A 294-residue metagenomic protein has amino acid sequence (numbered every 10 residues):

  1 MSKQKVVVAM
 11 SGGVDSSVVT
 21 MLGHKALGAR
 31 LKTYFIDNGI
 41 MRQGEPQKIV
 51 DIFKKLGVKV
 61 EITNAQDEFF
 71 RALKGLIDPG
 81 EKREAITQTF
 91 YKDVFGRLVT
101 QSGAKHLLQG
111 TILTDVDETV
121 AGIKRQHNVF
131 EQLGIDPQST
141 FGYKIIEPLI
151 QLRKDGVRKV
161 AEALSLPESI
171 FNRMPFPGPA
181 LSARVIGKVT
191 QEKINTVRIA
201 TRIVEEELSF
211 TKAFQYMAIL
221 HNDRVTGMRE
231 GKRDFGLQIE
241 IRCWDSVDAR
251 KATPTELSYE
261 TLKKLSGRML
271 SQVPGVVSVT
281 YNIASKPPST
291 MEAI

Functional and structural regions predicted by a protein language model:
Q4-V50, T111, I241: ATP-dependent adenylation/pyrophosphate-handling site
A9-G12, S16, L22, Q66-E68 (+4 more regions): A glycine-rich phosphate-binding loop feature that marks nucleotide/adenosyl-phosphate handling sites
V19, E45-P46, A121, R125 (+2 more regions): Residues at alpha-helix caps and immediate loop-helix transition turns in enzyme cores, especially N- and C-cap
L27-L31, L56, F70-K159, L164 (+4 more regions): Active-site adenylate/phosphate-handling loop in enzymes that bind or generate adenylated species
I49-G57, I62, K92-Q101, V157-S165 (+2 more regions): Acyltransferase
E61-T63, I146, T280: General small-molecule cofactor/ligand-binding pocket signal
K188-S278, I283-I294: Basic, glycine-rich polyanion-binding accessory segments appended to enzymes
